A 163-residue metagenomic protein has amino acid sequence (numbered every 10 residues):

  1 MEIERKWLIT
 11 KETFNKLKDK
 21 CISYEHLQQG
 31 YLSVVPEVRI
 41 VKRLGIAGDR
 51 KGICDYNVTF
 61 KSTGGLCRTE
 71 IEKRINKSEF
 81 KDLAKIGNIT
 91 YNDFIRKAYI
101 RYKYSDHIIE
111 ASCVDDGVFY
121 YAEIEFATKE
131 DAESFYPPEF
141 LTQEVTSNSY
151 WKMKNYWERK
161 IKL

Functional and structural regions predicted by a protein language model:
M1-L163: Phosphate-end processing signature that detects enzymes handling 5′-triphosphorylated RNA and polyphosphate
